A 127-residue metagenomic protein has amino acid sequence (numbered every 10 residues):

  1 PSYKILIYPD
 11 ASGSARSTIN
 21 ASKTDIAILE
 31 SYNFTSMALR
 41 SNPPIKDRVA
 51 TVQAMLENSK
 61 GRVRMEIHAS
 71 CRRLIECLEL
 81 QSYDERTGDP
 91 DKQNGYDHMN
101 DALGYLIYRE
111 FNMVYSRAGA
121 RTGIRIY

Functional and structural regions predicted by a protein language model:
P1-D91, M113-V114, I124-Y127: Mg2+-dependent endonuclease catalytic cores in nucleic-acid-processing enzymes, primarily RNase H-like
Q93-V114, G119: Acidic, Mg2+-coordinating catalytic module of metal-dependent nucleases/exonucleases that use a two-metal-ion mechanism
